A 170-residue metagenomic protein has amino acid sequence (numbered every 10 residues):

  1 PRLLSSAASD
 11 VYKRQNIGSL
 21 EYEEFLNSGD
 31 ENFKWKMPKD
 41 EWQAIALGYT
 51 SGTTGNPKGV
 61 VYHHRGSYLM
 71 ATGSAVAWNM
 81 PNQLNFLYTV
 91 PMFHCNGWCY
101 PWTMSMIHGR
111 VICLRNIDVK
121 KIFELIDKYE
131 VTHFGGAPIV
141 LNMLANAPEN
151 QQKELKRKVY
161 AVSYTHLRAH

Functional and structural regions predicted by a protein language model:
P1-Y12, H166-H170: Single conserved hydrophobic/aromatic residue that forms the stacking wall/gate of nucleotide- or nucleobase-binding
I17-L20, N27-Y49, N56, N79-N85: Conserved pre-ATP/AMP-binding loop-to-beta segment of ANL
A44, T50-T53, F86, M92 (+3 more regions): Conserved S/T- and glycine-rich ATP-binding loop of Class I adenylate-forming
H63-H64: Short coil-to-helix segment of the ABC ATPase nucleotide-binding domain corresponding to the Q-loop/switch region
Y68-N85, F93-H133, M143, A147: Conserved AMP-binding/adenylation subdomain of ANL enzymes
V90, I117, V131-R168: Adenylate-forming
